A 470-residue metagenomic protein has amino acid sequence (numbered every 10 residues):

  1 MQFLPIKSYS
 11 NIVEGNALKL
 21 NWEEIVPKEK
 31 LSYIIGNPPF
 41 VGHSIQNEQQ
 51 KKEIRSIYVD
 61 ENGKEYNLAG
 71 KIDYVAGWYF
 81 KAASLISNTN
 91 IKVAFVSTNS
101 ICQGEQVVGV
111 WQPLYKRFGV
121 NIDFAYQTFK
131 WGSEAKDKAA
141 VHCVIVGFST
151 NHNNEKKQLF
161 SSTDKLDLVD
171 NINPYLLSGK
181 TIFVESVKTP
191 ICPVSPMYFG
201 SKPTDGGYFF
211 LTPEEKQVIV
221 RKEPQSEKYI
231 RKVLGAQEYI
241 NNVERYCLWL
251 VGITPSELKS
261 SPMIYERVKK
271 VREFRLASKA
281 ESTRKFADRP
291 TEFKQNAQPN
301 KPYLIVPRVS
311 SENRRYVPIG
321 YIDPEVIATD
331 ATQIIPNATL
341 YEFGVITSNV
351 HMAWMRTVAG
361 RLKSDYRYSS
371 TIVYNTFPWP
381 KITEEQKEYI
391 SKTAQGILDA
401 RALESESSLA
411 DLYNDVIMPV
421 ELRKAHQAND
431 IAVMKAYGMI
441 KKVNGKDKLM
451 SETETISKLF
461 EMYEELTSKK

Functional and structural regions predicted by a protein language model:
M1, L20-I25, K81-S84, W131-A135 (+10 more regions): Generic recognition of flexible, low-complexity loop/linker segments
M1-S8: Short mixed-charge
Q2, A17-P224, N241-R245, P255-K259 (+3 more regions): Signature of N6-adenine DNA methyltransferases within the class I
E14: Conserved residues in the N-terminal Rossmann fold of short-chain dehydrogenase/reductase
P38, G42, I86, N90 (+12 more regions): A generic secondary-structure signal for well-formed alpha-helical elements
G70, L159, E244-W249, S278-R289 (+3 more regions): Short coil/turn segments at secondary-structure boundaries
V120, M263-V271, F286-A287, T376-K470: Non-catalytic DNA-recognition/assembly elements of restriction-modification systems
N153, D164-Y389, E465-K470: Polybasic, glycine- and aromatic-enriched phosphate-binding surface used to engage nucleic acids
